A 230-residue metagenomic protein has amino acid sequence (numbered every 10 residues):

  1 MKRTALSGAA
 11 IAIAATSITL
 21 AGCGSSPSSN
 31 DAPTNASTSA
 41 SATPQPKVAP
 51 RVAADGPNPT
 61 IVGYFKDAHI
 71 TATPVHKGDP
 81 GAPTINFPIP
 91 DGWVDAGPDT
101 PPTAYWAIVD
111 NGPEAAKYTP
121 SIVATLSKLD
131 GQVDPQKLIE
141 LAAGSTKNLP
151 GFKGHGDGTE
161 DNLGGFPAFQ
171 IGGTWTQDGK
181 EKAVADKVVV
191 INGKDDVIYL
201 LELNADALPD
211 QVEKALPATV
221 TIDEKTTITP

Functional and structural regions predicted by a protein language model:
K2-A104, D206-P230: N-terminal targeting sequences that direct proteins away from the cytosol to non-cytosolic compartments
A82, K117-S121, F166: Extracytoplasmic
W106-D110, A183-K194: Short, surface-exposed beta-strand/loop micro-motifs that present aromatic residues
I108-K137: A short acidic-to-branched-hydrophobic micro-motif
A115-Y118, N162-G164, N192-K194: Extracellular/periplasmic catalytic domains that process cell-envelope and extracellular macromolecules
I122, D196-D206: Short, well-ordered beta-strand elements
T125-G131, A143-L149, T176-D178, K187 (+1 more regions): Post-signal peptide N-terminal regions of Sec-secreted extracellular proteins
I139-V190: Signature of long, low-cysteine stretches enriched in small and polar/charged residues
